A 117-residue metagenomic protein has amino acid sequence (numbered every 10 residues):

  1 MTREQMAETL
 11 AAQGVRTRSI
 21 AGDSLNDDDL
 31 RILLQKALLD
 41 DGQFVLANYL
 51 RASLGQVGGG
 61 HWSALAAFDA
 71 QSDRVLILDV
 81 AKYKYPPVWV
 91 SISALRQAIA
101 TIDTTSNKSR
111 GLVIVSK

Functional and structural regions predicted by a protein language model:
M1-L25, T104-S116: Cysteine-nucleophile protease catalytic domains, especially the papain-like/related folds used in DUB/UBL proteases
M1-T2, N26, D69, S91: Helix N-cap and loop-to-helix transition residues
Q5, Q13, N48-S53, G59-A67 (+2 more regions): Intrinsic disorder and flexible coil segments
L10-G14, L38, Y49, I99: Sec/Tat-exported extracytoplasmic proteins
I20, L25-L76: Active-site-adjacent substructure of cysteine-protease-like catalytic cores
A70-K117: Noncatalytic regulatory segments and standalone regulatory/sensor domains
